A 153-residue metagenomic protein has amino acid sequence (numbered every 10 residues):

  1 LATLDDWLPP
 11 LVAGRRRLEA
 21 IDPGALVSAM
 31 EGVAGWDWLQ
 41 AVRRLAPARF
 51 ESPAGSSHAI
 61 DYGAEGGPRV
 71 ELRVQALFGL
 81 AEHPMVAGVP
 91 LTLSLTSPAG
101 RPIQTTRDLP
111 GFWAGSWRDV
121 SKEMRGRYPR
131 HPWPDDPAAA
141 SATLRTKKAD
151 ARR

Functional and structural regions predicted by a protein language model:
L1-R153: C-terminal accessory domains/tails appended to large, multi-domain proteins
